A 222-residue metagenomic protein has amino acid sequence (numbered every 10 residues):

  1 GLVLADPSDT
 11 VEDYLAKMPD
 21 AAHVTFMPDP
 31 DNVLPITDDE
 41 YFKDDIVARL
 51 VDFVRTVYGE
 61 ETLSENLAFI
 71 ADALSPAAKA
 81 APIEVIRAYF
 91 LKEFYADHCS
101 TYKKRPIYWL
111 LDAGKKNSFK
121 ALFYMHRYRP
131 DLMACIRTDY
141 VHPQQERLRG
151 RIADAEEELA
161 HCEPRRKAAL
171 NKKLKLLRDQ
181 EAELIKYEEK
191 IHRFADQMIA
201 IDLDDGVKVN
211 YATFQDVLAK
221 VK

Functional and structural regions predicted by a protein language model:
G1-K222: Terminal accessory regions of large proteins
